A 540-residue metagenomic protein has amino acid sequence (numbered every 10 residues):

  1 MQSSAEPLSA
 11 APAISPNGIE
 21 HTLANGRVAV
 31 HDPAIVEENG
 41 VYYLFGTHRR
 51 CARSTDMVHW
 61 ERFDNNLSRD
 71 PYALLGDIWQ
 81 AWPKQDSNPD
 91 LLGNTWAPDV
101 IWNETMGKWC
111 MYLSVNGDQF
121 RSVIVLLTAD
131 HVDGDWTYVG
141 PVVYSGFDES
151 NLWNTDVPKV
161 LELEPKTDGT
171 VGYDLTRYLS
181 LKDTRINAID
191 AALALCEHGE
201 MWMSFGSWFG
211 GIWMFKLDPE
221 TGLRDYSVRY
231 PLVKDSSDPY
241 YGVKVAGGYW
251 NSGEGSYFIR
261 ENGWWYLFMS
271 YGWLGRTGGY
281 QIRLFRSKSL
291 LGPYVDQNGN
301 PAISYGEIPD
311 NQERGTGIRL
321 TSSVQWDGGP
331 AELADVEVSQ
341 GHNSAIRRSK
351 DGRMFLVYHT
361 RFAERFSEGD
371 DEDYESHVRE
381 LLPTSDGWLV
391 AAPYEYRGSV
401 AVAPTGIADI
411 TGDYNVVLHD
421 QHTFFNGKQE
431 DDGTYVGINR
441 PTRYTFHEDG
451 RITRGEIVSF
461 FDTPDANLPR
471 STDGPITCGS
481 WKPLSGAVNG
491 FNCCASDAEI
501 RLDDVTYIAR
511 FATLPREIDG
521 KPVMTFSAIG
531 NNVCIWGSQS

Functional and structural regions predicted by a protein language model:
M1-S540: Carbohydrate-active catalytic/glycan-binding domains of CAZyme proteins, especially the secreted or lumenal ectodomains
